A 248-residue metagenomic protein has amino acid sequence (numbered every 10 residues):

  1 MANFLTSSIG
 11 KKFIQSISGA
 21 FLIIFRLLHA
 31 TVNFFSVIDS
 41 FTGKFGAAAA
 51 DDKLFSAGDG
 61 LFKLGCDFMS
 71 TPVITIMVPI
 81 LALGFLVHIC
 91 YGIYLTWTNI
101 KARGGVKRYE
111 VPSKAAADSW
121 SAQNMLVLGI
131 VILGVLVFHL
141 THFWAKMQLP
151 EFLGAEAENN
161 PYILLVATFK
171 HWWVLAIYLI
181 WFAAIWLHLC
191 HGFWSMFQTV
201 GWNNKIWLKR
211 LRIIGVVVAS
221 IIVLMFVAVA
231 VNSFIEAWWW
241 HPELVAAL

Functional and structural regions predicted by a protein language model:
M1-L248: Membrane-embedded alpha-helical bundles that constitute the cytochrome b-like, heme-associated redox core of multi-pass
